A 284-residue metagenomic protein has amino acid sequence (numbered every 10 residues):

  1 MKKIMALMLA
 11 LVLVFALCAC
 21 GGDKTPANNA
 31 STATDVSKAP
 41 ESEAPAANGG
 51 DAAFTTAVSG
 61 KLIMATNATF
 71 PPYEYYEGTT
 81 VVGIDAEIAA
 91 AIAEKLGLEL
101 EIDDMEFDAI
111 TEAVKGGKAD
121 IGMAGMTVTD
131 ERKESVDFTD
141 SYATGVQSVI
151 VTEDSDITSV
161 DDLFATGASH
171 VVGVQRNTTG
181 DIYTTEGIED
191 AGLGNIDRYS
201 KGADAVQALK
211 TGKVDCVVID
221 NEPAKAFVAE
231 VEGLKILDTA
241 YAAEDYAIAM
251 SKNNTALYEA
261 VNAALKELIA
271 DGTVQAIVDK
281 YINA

Functional and structural regions predicted by a protein language model:
A16-T32: Bacterial lipoprotein signal-peptidase II cleavage site
D35, N48-G125: Extracytoplasmic small-molecule ligand-binding "clamshell" domains of the periplasmic binding protein/Venus flytrap
G49-F54, T179-D197, E232-D238, L265-A284: Ligand-binding clefts/hinges and TM-proximal coupling segments of bilobed small-molecule sensing domains
A68, T144-E153, N221, K225-K266 (+1 more regions): Periplasmic-binding protein-like
P71, V81-I92, V146-A203, N221-E222: Bilobed "Venus flytrap"/periplasmic-binding protein-like clamshell domains and structurally analogous long
A86-K95, D154-S155, D161, G167 (+2 more regions): Extended ligand-binding regions for polar small-molecule ligands
A90, E94, E99-L163, A240: Acidic, polar ligand-binding/catalytic clefts
D108-A109, M126-E134, T185-E186, A208-T211 (+1 more regions): A ligand-binding cleft/hinge motif common to bilobed small-molecule-binding domains
